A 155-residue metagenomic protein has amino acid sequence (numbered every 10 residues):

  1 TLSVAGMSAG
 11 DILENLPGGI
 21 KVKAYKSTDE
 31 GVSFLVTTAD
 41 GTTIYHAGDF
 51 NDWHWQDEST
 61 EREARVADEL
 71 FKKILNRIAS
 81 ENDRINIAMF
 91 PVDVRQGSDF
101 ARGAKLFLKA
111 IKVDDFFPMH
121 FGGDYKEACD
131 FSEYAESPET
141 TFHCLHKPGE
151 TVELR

Functional and structural regions predicted by a protein language model:
L2-E14, F100-R155: Binuclear metal-ion centers of metallo-dependent hydrolases, dominated by the metallo-beta-lactamase
V4-R84, G149-R155: Core dinuclear metal-dependent hydrolase active-site scaffold
S27, R95-S98: Active-site glycine- and acidic-residue-rich loops that bind and position anionic ligands or nucleotide-like cofactors
Y45-H46, N86-F90, F116-P118: Structural recognition of the beta-strand scaffold that forms the well-ordered cores of secreted hydrolase catalytic
N51, P91-R95, H120-G122: Catalytic metal-binding/acid-base residues of hydrolase active sites
W55, G97, K126: Conserved protein kinase catalytic core
K72-I78, G97-L106: A short, acidic, amphipathic alpha-helical segment used as a generic capping/interface helix at domain edges
A79-R84, M89, F107-K109: Metal-dependent phosphoesterases centered on the DNase I-like endonuclease/exonuclease/phosphatase
